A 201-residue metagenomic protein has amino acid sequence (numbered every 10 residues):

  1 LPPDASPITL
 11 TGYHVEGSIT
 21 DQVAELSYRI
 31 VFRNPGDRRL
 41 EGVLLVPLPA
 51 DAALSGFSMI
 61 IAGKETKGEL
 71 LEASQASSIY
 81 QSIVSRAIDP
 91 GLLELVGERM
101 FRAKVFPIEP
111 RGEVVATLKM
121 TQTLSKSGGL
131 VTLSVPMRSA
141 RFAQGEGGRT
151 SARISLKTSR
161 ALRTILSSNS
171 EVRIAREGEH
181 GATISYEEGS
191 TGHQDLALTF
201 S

Functional and structural regions predicted by a protein language model:
L1-S201: Subset of Sec-pathway N-terminal targeting signals
